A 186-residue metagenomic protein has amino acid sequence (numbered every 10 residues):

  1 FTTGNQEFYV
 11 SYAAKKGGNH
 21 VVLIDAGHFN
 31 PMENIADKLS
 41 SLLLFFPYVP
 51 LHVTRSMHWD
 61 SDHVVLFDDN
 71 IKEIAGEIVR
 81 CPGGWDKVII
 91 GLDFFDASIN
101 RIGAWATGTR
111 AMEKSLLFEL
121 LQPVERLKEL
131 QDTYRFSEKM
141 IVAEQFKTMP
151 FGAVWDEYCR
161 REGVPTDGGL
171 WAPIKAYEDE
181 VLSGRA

Functional and structural regions predicted by a protein language model:
T2-Q6, V10-I24, N30-A186: Histidine-acidic metal/acid-base catalytic patches
